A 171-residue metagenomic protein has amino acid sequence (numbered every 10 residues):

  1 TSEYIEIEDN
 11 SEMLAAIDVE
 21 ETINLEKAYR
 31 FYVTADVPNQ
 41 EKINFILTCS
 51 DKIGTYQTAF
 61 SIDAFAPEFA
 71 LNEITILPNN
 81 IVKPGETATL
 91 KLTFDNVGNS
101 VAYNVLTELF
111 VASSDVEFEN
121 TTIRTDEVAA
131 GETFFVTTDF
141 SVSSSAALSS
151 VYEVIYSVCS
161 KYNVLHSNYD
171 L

Functional and structural regions predicted by a protein language model:
T1, T93-G98: Asparagine-centered strand-capping/turn motif at beta-strand->loop junctions
T1, V105-L109: Hydrophobic beta-strand segments
E6-V37, V116-A146: Intrinsically disordered, low-complexity Pro/Gly/Ser/Thr-rich segments with frequent PxxP/GP/PP motifs and embedded
I7, E68-T75, F118-E119: Proline-enriched interdomain boundary motifs that mark the N-terminal boundary and often initiate the first structured
I23, I43, A88-L90, F134 (+1 more regions): Hydrophobic core residues within well-ordered beta-strands of beta-rich domains
E26, R30-A70, S141-L171: Terminal connector regions
Q57, N99-V105, H166: Short acidic/proline- and small/hydrophobic-mixed sequence motifs that coincide with surface turns and coil-to-beta
N80-E86: Short, solvent-exposed loop/linker segments at the N-terminal edge of repeated beta-sheet extracellular domains
